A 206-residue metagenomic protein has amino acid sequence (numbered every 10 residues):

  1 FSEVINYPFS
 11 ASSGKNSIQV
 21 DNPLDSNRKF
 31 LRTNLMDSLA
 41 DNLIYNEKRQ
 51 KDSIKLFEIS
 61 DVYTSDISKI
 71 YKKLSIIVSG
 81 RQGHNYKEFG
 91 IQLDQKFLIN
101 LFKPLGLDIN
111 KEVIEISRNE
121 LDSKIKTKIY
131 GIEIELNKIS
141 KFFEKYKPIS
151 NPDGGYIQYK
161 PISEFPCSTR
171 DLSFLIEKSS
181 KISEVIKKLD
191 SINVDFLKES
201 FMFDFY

Functional and structural regions predicted by a protein language model:
F1-F57, I157, D204-Y206: Extended, well-folded interaction surfaces typified by the phenylalanyl-tRNA synthetase beta subunit core
V4-Y7, R28-F30, E47-K48, I67 (+3 more regions): Short helix/loop capping segments that flank catalytic or ligand/cofactor-binding pockets
N6, E88-Y206: A carboxyl-terminal module marker
I18-N22, V62-E88, P161-D171: Residues forming anionic-ligand binding surfaces in small-molecule and nucleic-acid pockets of primarily soluble enzymes
P23, S38, N42-N46, V62 (+3 more regions): Generic, well-ordered alpha-helical scaffold segments in large soluble proteins
L24-N27, G80-N85, I176-S180: A generic structural motif
K29-D37, S53, F57, I70 (+4 more regions): Conserved structured core elements
L56-V62, D66, G154-Y156, S200: A structural supersecondary motif
